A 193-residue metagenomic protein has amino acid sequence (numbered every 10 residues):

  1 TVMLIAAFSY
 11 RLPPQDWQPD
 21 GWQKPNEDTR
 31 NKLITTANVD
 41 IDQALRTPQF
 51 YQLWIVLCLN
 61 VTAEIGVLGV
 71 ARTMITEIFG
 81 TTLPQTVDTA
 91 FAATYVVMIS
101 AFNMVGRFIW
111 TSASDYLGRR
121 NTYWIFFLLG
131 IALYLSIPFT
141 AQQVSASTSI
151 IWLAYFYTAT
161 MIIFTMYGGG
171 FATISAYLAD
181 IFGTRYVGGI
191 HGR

Functional and structural regions predicted by a protein language model:
V2-T29: C-terminal membrane-cytosol helix-exit motif in multi-pass small-molecule transporters
M3-L4, M104, I131-A132: Small-residue-rich packing faces within the transmembrane alpha-helices of Major Facilitator Superfamily
D20-F50: Juxtamembrane intracellular "pre-TM" segments in multi-pass secondary transporters
D40-S112, F171, S175-L178: Extracytoplasmic gate region of multi-pass secondary transporters
C58, S149-G169: Hydrophobic core of transmembrane alpha-helices in multi-pass small-molecule transporters, especially MFS/SLC-type
A101, Y167-G168, A179-R193: A late C-terminal transmembrane helix in Major Facilitator Superfamily
D115-L128: Cytoplasmic membrane-interface "Motif A"-like loop-to-helix N-cap segments of 12-TM Major Facilitator Superfamily
L128-T148: C-terminal ends and interior cores of transmembrane alpha-helices in multi-pass membrane transporters/permeases
